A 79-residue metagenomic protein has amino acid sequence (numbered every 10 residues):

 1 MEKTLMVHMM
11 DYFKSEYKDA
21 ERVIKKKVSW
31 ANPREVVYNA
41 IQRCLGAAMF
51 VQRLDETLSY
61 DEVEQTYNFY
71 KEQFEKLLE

Functional and structural regions predicted by a protein language model:
M1-L5, E72-E79: Short intrinsically disordered terminal tails
E2-E35: N-terminal acidic leader/helix
N32-K76: Short, charge-rich amphipathic interface segments used for partner binding and complex assembly
